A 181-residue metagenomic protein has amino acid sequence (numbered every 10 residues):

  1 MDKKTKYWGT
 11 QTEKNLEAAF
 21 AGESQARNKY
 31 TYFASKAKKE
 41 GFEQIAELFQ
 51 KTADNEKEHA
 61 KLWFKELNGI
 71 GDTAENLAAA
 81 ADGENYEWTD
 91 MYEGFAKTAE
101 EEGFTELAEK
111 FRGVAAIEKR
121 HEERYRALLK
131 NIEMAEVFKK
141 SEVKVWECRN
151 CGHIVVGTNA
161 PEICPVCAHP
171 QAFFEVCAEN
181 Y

Functional and structural regions predicted by a protein language model:
M1-Y181: Non-heme di-metal
